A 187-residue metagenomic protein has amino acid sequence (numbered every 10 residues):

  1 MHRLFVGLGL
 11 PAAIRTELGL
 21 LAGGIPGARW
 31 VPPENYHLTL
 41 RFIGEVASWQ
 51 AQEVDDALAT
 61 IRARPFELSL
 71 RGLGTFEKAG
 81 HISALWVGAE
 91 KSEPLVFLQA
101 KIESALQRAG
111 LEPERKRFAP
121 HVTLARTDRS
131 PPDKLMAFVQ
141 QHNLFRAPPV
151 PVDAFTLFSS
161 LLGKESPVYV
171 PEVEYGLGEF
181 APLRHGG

Functional and structural regions predicted by a protein language model:
M1-G187: Histidine-dependent nucleotide/RNA phosphoesterase domain, centered on the 2H-phosphoesterase fold with its duplicated
